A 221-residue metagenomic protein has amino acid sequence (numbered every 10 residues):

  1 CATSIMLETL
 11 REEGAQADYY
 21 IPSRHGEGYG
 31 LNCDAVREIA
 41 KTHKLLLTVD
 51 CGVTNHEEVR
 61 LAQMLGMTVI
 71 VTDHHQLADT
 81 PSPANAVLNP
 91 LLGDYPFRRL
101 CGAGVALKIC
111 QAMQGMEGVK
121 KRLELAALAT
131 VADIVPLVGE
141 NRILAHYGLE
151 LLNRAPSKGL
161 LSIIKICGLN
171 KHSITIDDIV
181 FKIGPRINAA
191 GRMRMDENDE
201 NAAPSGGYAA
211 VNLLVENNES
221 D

Functional and structural regions predicted by a protein language model:
C1-D221: Replace "Mg2+/Mn2+-dependent" with "divalent metal-dependent
